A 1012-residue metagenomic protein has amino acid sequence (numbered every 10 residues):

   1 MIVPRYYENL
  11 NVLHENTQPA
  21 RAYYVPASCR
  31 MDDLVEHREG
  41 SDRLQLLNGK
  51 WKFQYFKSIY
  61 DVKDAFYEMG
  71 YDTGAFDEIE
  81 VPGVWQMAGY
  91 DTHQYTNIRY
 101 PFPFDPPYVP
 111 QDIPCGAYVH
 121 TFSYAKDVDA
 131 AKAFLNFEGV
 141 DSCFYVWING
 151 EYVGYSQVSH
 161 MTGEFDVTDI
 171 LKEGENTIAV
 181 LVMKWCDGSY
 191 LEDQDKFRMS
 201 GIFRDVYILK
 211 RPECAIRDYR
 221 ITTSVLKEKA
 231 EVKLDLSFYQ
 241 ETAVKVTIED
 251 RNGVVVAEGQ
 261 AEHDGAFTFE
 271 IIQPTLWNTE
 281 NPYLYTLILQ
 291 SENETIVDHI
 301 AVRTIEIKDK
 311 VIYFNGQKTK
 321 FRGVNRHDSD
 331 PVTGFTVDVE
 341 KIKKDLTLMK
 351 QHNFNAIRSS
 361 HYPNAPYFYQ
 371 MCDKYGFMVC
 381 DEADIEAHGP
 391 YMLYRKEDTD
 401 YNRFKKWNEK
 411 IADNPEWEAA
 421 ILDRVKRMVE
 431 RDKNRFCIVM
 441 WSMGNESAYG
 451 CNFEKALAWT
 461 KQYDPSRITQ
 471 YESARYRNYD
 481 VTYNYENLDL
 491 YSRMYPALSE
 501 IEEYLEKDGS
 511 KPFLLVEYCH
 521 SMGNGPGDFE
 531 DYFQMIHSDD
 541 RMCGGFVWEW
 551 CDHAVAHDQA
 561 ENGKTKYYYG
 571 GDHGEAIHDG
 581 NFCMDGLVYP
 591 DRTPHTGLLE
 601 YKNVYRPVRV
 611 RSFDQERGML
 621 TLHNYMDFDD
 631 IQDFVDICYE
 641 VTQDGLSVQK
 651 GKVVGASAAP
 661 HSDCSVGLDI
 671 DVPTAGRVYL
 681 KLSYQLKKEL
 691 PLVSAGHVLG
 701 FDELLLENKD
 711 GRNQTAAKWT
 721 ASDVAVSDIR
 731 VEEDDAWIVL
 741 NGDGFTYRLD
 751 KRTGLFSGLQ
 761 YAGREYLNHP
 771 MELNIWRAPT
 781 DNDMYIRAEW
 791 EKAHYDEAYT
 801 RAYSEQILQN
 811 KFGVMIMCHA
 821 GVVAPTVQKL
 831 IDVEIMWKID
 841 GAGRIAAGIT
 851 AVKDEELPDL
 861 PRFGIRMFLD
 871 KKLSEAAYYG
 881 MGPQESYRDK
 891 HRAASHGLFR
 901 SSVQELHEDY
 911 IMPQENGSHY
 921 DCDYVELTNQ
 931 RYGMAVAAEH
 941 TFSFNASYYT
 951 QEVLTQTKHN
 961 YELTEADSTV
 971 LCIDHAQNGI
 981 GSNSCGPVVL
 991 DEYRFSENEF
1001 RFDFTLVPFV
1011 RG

Functional and structural regions predicted by a protein language model:
M1-E39, T96-I98, Y190, E294-T621 (+2 more regions): Extended substrate-binding grooves/exosites of carbohydrate-active enzymes
I2-E15, H37-R38, K52-F56, V84-T92 (+4 more regions): Accessory beta-strand-rich segments of carbohydrate-active enzymes
I2-P26, M31-R38, V153-G154, T177-K210 (+5 more regions): Glycine/proline-rich low-complexity spacer/linker segments in large multi-domain proteins
V84-M87, T92, R99-Y108, Q157-S159 (+6 more regions): An acidic-aromatic loop/edge-strand motif
M87-G89, K184, N278, D669-G676 (+2 more regions): Beta-strand/loop-rich accessory regions of lumenal/periplasmic or secreted enzymes, predominantly carbohydrate-active
K172-E175, S237-K308, V678-A716, T720 (+1 more regions): Extended acidic/polar, glycine-enriched regions that form or flank non-catalytic beta-rich accessory modules
E213-Q240, H595-V635, T720-D735, I849: Surface beta-strand/loop "capping" patches
Q260-I272, G645-A675: Intrinsically disordered, low-complexity Pro/Gly/Ser/Thr-rich segments with frequent PxxP/GP/PP motifs and embedded
